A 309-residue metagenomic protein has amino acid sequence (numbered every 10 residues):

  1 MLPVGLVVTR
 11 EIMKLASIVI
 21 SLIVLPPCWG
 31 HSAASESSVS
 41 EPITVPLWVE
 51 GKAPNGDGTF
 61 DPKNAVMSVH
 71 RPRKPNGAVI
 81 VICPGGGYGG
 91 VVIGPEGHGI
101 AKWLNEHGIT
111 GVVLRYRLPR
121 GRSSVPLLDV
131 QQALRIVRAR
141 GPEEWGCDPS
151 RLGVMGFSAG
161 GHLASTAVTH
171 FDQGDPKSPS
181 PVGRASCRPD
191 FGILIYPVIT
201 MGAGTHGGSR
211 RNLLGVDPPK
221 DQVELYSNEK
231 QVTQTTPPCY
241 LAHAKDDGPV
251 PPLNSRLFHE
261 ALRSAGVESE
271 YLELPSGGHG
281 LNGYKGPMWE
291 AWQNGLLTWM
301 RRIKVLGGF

Functional and structural regions predicted by a protein language model:
E36-R73: N-terminal cap/lid segment of alpha/beta-hydrolase-fold proteins
G77-G85: Short beta-strand element of the alpha/beta-hydrolase
V92-G94, H98-G99, V112-P149, Y284-W289: Catalytic nucleophile-loop/oxyanion-hole region of alpha/beta-hydrolase and closely related hydrolase-like folds
Q132-T205: Primarily recognizes the serine-hydrolase "nucleophile elbow" in alpha/beta-hydrolase and SGNH/GDSL folds
P181, P197-Q231, P237: Mobile cap/lid helix-loop segments that gate and shape the active-site cleft of serine hydrolases
L241-H243: Short beta-strand/loop motif that positions the catalytic acidic residue of the alpha/beta-hydrolase fold
P249-N254: Conserved alpha/beta-hydrolase "acid-adjacent" motif
R256-F309: C-terminal catalytic histidine-bearing segment of alpha/beta-hydrolase fold enzymes
